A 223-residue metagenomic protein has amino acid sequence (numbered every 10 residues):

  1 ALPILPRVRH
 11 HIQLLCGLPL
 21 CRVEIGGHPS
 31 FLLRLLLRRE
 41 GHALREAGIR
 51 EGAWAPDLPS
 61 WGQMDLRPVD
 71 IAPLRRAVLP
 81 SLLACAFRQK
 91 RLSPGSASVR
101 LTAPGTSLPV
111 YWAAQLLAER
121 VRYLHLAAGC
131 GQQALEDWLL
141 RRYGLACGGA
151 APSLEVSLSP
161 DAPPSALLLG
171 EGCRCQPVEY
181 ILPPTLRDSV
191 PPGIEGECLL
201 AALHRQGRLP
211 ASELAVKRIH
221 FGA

Functional and structural regions predicted by a protein language model:
L5-G26: Conserved donor-binding loop and adjoining core beta-sheet/short helix segment in diverse acyl/aminoacyl transferases
V23-L36, L44, I49-M64: Electropositive, gly/pro-rich neighborhoods at or near active sites that engage anionic ligands
I25-H28, W54-L58, L101-T106, L126-C130 (+2 more regions): Structural motif
R67-C85: A glycine-rich, Thr/Ser-enriched phosphate-binding loop motif common to dinucleotide/cofactor-binding enzymes
Q89-A151: Glycine-rich phosphate/diphosphate-binding loop of Rossmann-like nucleotide-binding domains
R141-P177: Glycine-rich phosphate-binding loop
L168-A223: Adenosine-phosphate binding glycine-rich loop
